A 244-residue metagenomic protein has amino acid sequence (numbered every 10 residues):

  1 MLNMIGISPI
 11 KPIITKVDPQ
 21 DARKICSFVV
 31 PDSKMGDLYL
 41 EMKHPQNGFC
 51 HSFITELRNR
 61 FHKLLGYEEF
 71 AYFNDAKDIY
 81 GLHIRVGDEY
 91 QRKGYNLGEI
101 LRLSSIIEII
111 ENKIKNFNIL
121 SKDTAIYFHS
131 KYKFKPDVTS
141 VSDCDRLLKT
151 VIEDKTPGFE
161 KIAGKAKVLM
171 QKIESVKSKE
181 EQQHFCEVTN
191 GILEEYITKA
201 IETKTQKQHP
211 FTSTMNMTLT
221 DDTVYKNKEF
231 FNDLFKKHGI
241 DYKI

Functional and structural regions predicted by a protein language model:
L2-A22, N118-I244: Terminal substrate-recognition subdomain of acyl/acetyltransferases
S8-K43: A metal-dependent hydrolase signature that marks the N-terminal structural subdomain at the beginning of catalytic folds
K24-F28, C50-N59, G81, F211-L219 (+1 more regions): Generic recognition of long tandem-repeat/solenoid scaffolds
S33-D88: A conserved beta-strand-loop-helix scaffold within acyl/acetyltransferase catalytic domains
Q91-K93, Y127-F128: Acidic/histidine-enriched, beta-strand-rich ligand/metal-binding domains
R92-I107: Conserved acetyl-CoA-binding loop-helix of GNAT-fold acetyltransferases
S104-E111, Y132-K135: Short, surface-exposed basic-aromatic patches at helix termini and helix-loop junctions that form
I107-K122: Conserved GNAT acetyl-CoA-binding A-motif
